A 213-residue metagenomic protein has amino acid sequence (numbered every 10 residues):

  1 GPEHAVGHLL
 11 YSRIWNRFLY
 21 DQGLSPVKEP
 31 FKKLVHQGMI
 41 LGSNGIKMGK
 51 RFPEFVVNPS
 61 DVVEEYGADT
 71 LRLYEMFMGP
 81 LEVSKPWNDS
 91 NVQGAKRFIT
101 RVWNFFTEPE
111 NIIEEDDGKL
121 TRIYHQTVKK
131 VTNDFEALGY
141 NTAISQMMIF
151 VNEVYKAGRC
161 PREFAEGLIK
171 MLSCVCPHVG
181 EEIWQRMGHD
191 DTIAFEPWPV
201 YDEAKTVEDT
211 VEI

Functional and structural regions predicted by a protein language model:
G1-L81: Alpha-helical recognition segments enriched in aromatics with Gly/Pro capping that present substrate-recognition
L10, L24, D61-I213: Helix-rich, typically C-terminal accessory recognition domains appended to large enzymatic cores
